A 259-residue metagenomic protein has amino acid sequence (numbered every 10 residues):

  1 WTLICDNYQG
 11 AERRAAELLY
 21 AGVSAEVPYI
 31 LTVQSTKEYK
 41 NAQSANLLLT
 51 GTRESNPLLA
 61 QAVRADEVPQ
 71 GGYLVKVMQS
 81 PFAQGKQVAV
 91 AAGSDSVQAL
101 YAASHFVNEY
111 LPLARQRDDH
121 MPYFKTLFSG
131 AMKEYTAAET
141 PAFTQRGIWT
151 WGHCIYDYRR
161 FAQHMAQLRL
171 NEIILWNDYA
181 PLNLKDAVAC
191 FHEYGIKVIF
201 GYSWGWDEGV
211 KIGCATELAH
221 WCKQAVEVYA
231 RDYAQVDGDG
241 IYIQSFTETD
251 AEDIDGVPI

Functional and structural regions predicted by a protein language model:
W1-A138: Contiguous, structured surface segment used for ligand recognition
A62-R64, C214, G256-P258: Short, glycine/charged-enriched secondary-structure capping and boundary segments
M78-F246, I254: Feature activates predominantly on carbohydrate-active enzymes
T249-I259: Active-site region of glycoside hydrolase catalytic domains
